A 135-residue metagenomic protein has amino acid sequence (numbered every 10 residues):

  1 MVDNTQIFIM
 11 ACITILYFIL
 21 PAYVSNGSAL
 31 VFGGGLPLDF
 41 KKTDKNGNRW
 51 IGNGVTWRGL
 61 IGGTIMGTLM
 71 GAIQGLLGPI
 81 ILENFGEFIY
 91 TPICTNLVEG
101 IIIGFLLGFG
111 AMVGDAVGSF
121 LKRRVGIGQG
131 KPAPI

Functional and structural regions predicted by a protein language model:
V2-I135: Interhelical loop and helix-boundary elements at the membrane-water interface of polytopic inner-membrane proteins
